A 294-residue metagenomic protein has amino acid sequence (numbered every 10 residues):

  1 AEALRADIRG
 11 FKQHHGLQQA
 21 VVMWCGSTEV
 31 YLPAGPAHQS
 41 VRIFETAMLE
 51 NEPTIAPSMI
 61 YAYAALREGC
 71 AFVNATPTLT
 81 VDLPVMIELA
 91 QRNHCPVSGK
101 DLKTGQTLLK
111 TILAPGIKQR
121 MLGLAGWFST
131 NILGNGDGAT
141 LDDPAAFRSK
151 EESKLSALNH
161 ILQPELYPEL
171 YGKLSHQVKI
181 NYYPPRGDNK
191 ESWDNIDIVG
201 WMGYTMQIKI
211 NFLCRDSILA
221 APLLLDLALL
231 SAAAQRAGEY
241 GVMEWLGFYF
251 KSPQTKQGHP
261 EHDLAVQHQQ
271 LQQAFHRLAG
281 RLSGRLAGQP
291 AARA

Functional and structural regions predicted by a protein language model:
A1-T76, L83-R92, T111-A114, Q207 (+2 more regions): Metallocofactor- and cofactor-centric catalytic cores in central/energy metabolism, strongly enriched
T54-I55, L79-D82, N189-I196: Short, functional N-terminal and low-complexity linear motifs
I60-L66, V73-A125, T130-P144: Glycine-/Pro-rich loop/turn segments that contact NAD(P) or position catalytic residues in Rossmann-like domains
Q106-W245: Active-site-lining helix/loop region of Rossmann-like oxidoreductase modules
